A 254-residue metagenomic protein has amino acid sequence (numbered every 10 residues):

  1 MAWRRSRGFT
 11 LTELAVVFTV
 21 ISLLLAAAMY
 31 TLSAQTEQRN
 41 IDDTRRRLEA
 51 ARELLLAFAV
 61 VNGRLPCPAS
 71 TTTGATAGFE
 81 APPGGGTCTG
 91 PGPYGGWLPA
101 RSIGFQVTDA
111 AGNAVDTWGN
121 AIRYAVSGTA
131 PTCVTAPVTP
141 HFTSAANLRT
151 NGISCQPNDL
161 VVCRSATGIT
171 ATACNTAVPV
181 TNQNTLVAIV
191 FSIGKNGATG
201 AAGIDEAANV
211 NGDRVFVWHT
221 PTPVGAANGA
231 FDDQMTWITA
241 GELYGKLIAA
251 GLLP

Functional and structural regions predicted by a protein language model:
M1-A2, L98: Intrinsically disordered, low-complexity regions enriched in serine, threonine, proline and polar/charged residues
A2-Q35: N-terminal single-pass transmembrane signal-anchor helix
A34-P254: N-terminal pilin/flagellin-like segments and related low-complexity appendage regions
